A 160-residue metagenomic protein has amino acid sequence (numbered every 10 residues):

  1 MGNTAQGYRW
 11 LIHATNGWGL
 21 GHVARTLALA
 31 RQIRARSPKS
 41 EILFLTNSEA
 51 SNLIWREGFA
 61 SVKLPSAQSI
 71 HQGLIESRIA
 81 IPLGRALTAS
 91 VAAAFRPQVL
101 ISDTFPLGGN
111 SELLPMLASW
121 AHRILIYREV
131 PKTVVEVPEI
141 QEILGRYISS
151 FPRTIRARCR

Functional and structural regions predicted by a protein language model:
Q6-W18, Q32, R36-R85: Conserved nucleotide-sugar phosphate-binding/catalytic loop shared by glycosyltransferases and other
G7-Y8, P97, R146-Y147: Local beta-strand N-terminus motif with an aromatic residue
T15, F105, Y127-V130: Histidine-centered beta-alpha loop that forms part of the nucleotide-sugar donor binding/catalytic region in diverse
V23-A35, L114-L117: Histidine-anchored nucleotide/phosphate-binding helix
L43-L45, A60-V62, I101, I124 (+1 more regions): Hydrophobic/aromatic beta-strand patches that form the interior of the parallel beta-sheet core in alpha/beta enzyme
A89-G108: Short N-terminal targeting/anchoring amphipathic segment
G108-G109, C159: Short glycine-rich, flexible loops that bind phosphorylated cofactors or substrates
L117-R160: Active-site-proximal region of nucleotide-activated glycan assembly enzymes, centered on histidine/acidic-rich loops
